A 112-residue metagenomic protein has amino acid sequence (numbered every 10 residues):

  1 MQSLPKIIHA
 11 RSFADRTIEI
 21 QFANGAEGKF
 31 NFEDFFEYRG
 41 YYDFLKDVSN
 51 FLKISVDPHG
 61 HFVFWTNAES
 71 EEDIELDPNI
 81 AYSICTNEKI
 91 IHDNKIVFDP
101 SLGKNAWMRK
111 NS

Functional and structural regions predicted by a protein language model:
M1-S112: Motif-centric detector for short Cys/His coordination patterns
